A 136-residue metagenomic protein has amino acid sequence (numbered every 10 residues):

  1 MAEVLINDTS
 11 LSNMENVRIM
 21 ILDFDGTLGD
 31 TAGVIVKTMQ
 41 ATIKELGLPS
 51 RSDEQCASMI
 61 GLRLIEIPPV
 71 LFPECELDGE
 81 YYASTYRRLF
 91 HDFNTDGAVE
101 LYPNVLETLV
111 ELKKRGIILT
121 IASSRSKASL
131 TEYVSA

Functional and structural regions predicted by a protein language model:
V4-S58, F72, K114: Active-site neighborhood of HAD-like aspartate-dependent phosphohydrolases
N16, D92-I121, K127-S135: Short, acidic loop-to-helix structural element flanking the phosphoryl-transfer center in phosphate-processing enzymes
V36, G61, I65, L106 (+1 more regions): Alpha-helix N-cap/helix-start and coil->helix boundary motif
T42-I43, R63-L77, Y133: Helix-loop "lid/cap" segments that line or gate small-molecule binding pockets
E45, Y81, R88, T131 (+1 more regions): Active-site phosphate-binding/coordination module
P69-E107: Metal-dependent phosphoesterase signature
